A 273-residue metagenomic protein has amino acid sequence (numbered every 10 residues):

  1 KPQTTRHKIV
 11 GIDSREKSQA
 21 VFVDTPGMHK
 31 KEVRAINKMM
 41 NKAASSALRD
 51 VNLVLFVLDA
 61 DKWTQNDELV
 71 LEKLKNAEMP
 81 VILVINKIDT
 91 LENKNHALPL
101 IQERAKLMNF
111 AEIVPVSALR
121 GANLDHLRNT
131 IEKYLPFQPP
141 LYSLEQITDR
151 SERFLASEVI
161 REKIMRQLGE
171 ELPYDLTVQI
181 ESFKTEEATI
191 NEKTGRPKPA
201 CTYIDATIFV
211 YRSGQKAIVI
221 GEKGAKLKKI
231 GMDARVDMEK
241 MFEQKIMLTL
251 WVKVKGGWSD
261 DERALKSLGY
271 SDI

Functional and structural regions predicted by a protein language model:
K1-D13, V23-P26, E243: Short beta-strand-centered segment that lines the nucleotide-binding/catalytic pocket of NTP-utilizing
T5, H29-K30, W63-T64, L91-E92 (+1 more regions): Catalytic P-loop NTPase motifs of RecA-like helicase/translocase cores
I9, D24, A44, L55 (+5 more regions): Residue-level signature of catalytic and energy-coupling elements of molecular machines, predominantly ATP/GTP-dependent
I12-E16, M28, A47-V54, D61 (+8 more regions): Conserved, well-folded catalytic cores of nucleic-acid-processing and energy-transducing macromolecular machines
D13-A20, K38-I113, K184-P199: Conserved C-terminal guanine-recognition region of P-loop GTPase G domains, centered on the G4
M28-N37, D89: Flexible beta-alpha connector loops of hexameric P-loop NTPases
M79-I82, D89-F154: Canonical P-loop GTPase G-domain recognition
E152-I273: P-loop NTP-binding site
